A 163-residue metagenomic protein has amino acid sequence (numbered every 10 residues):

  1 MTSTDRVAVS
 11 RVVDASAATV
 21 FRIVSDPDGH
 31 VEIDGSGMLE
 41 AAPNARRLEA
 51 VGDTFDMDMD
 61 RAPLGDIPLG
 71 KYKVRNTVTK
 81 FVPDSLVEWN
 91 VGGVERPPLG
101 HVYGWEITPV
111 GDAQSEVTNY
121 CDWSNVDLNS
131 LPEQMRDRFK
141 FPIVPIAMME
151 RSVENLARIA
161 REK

Functional and structural regions predicted by a protein language model:
M1-T54: Hydrophobic ligand-binding cavity/cleft-lining segments
T4-V12, T54, K73, L86 (+2 more regions): Intrinsic-disorder/low-complexity, polar/charged segments enriched in Ser/Thr/Lys/Arg/Asp/Glu/Gln
V9-R11, P43, K73-K80, H101-P109 (+1 more regions): Hydrophobic/aromatic beta-strand elements that line small-molecule binding cavities or substrate pockets in beta-rich
A15, R61-P63, W123-D127: Beta-strand elements of well-folded, non-transmembrane domains
S16, P83-D84, V110-A113: Short strand-connecting beta-turns/loops that link adjacent beta-strands
S16-T19, V144-M148: Short amphipathic alpha-helical segments
A42-E95, R151, N155-K163: Glycine-rich portal/gate segments that line the openings of hydrophobic small-molecule binding cavities
N90-A147: Beta-strand/loop substructures that line and gate deep hydrophobic ligand-binding cavities in soluble
